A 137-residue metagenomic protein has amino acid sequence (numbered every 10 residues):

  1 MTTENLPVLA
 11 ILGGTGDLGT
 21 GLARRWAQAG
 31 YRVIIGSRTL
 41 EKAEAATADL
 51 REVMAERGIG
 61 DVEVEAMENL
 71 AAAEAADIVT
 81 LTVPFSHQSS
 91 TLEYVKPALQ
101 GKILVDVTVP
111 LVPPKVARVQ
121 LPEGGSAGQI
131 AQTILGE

Functional and structural regions predicted by a protein language model:
M1-E52: NAD(P)+-binding Rossmann beta1-loop-alpha1 motif at the extreme N-terminus of oxidoreductases
L6-P7, Y31, A75, Q100-G101 (+1 more regions): Short coil/turn connectors at secondary-structure junctions
A23-R24, T47-A48, T91-K96, V116-A117: Short amphipathic alpha-helical segments
D49, Y94, I130-I134: Generic structural signal for isolated residues within well-ordered alpha-helices
R51-M54, L99, L121-E123: Short, hinge-like loop/turn segments at secondary-structure boundaries
E52-G60, Q132-I134: Short, conserved catalytic or adaptor-binding loops enriched in Gly and charged residues
E56-I103, P110-P114: Rossmann-like NAD(P)-binding element
T108-E137: Rossmann-fold NAD(P)-binding glycine/threonine-rich loop
